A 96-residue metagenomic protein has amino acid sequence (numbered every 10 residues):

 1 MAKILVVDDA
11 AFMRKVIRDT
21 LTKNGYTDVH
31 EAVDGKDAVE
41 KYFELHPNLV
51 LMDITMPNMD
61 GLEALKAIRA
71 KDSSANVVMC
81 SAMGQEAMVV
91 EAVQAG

Functional and structural regions predicted by a protein language model:
V7-D8, A32, V50: Conserved sequence signature across two-component system core domains
A11-H30: Two-component/phosphorelay signaling modules centered on CheY-like receiver
K15-D19, E63, G84-G96: Alpha4 helix (beta4-alpha4-beta5 surface) of REC/receiver domains from two-component response regulators
D34-D37, D60-E63: Acidic catalytic/metal-coordinating carboxylates
F43-L45, A67-A75, A95: Conserved phosphotransfer cores of two-component systems
L45-L51: Active-site beta3 strand of CheY-like receiver
M56: Receiver (REC) domain active-site loop signature in two-component systems and cognate sites in sensor histidine kinases
